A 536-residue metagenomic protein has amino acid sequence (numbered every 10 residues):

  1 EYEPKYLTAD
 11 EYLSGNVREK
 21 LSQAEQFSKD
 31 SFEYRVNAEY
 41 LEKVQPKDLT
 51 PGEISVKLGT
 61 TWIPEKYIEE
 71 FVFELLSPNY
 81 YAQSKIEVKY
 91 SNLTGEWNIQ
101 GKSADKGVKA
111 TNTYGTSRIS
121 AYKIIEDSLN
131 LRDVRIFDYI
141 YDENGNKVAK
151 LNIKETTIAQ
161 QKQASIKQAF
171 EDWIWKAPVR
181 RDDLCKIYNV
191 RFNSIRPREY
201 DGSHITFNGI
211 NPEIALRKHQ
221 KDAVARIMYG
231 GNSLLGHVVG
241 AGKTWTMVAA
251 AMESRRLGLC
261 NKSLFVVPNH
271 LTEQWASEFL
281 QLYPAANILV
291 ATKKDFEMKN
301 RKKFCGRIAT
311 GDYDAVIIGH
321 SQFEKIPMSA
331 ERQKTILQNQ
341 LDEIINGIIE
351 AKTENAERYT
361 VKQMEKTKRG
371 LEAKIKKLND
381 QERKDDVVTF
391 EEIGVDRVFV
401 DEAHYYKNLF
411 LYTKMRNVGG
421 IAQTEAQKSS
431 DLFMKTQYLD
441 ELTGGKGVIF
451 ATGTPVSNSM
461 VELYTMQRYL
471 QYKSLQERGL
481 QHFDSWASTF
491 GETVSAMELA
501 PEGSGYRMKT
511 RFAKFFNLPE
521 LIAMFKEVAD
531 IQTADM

Functional and structural regions predicted by a protein language model:
E1-S194, P284, I308, D312-V316 (+2 more regions): Charged, low-complexity intrinsically disordered regions
L184-I187, R198-T206, V238, A500-E502 (+1 more regions): Short coil/turn segments at secondary-structure boundaries
S194-G236: Conserved pre-motif I regulatory segment
V238-A241, T246-S277, Y283-N287, L442-G447: Conserved SF1/SF2 helicase motif Ia
A241, M252-E253, L280-Y283, R332-I336 (+2 more regions): Glycine-rich, phosphate-binding/catalytic loops in enzymes
H270-E297, K303, R307-T310, L470-S474: Conserved helix-turn-beta segment of the N-terminal RecA-like "Helicase ATP-binding" lobe in SF1/SF2 helicases
R301-I348, T353, R358-K362, K366-R397 (+3 more regions): Inter-lobe coupling linker of SF2 helicases/translocases
D401-E402: Walker B catalytic acidic pair
